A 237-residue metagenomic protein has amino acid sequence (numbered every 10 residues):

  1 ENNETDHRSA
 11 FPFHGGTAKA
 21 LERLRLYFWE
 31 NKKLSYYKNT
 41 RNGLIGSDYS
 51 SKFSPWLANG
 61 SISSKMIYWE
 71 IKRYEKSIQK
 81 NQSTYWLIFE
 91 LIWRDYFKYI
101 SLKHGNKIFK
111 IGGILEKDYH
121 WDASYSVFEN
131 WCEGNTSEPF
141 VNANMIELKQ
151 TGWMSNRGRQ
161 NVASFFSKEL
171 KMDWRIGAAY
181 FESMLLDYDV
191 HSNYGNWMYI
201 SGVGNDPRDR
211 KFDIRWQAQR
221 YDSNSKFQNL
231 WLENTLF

Functional and structural regions predicted by a protein language model:
E1-S35: Long hydrophobic alpha-helical segments that form multi-pass transmembrane helix bundles in integral membrane proteins
H7-F11, G15-K19, K38-F237: C-terminal catalytic domain of photolyase/cryptochrome flavoproteins, centering on the FAD-binding pocket
